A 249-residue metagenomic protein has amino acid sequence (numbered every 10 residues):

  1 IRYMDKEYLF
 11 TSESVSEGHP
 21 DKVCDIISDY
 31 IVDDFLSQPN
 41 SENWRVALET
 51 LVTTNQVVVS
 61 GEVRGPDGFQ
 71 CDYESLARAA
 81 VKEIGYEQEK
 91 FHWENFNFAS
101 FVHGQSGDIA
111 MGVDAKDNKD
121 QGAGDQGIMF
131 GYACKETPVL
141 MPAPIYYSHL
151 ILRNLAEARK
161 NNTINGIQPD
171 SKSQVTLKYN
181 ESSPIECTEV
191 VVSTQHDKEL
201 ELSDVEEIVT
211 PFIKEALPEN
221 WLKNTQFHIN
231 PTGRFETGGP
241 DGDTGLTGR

Functional and structural regions predicted by a protein language model:
R2-R45, V52: N-terminal, positively charged regions that mediate nucleic acid binding
Y3-D5, E186-T188, R249: Short coil-to-beta-strand
T11-V15, V46, V52-Q56, S75 (+1 more regions): Glycine-rich, mobile lid/loop segments that gate access to catalytic sites or pores
G18, I26-I27, V32, N40 (+4 more regions): General N-terminal targeting signals
H19, V23, F69, A143 (+1 more regions): Conserved acidic
D25-L36, Q121-D125, M129-F130, D243-R249: Hydrophobic/aromatic-rich, well-ordered segments within soluble, folded domains that form packed cores
V59-S75: Glycine-rich loop at the start of a catalytic domain that most often binds anionic cofactors/ligands
D67-G68, R234-R249: Short glycine/threonine-rich loop-to-helix capping motif typified by GTGT followed within a few residues by an Asp-Pro
